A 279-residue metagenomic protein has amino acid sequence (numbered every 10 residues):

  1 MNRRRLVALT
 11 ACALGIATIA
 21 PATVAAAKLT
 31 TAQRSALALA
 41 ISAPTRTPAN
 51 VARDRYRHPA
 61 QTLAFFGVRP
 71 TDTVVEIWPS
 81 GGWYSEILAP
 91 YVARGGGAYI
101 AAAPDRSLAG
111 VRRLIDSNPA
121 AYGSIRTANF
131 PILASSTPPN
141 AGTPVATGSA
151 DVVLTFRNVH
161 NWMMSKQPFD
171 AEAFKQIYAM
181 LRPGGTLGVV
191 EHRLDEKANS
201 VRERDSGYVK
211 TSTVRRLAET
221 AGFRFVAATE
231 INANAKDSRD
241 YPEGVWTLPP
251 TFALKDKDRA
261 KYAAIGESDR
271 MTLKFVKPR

Functional and structural regions predicted by a protein language model:
A36-F65, R69: Class I SAM-dependent methyltransferase Rossmann-like catalytic core, especially the SAM/SAH-binding loop
P70-S80: Conserved class I S-adenosyl-L-methionine
A89, A93, F169-P183: A short glycine-rich, Lys/Arg-flanked "PGG" loop and its adjoining helix->strand segment in the class I
N140, N161-Q176: A short, conserved alpha-helix within the catalytic core of class I
N140-V153: A short acidic, Gly/Pro-enriched loop at the edge of an enzyme's catalytic core that lines a small-molecule cofactor
L154-N158: A conserved beta-strand element that flanks and buttresses the S-adenosyl-L-methionine
G184-H192: Conserved beta-strand signature within the Rossmann-like core of class I S-adenosyl-L-methionine
D258-R279: C-terminal lobe and adjacent flexible extensions of AdoMet/dcAdoMet transferase-like proteins
